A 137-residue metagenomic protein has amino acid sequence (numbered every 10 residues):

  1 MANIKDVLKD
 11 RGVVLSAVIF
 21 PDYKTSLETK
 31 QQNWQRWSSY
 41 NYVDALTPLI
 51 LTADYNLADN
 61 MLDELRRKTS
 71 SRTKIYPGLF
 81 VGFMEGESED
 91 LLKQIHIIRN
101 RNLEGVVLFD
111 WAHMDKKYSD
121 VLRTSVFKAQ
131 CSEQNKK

Functional and structural regions predicted by a protein language model:
M1-A2, P21-R36, N56-K68, D90-Q94: Alpha-helical scaffolding within the catalytic cores of extracellular/periplasmic polymer-degrading hydrolases
M1-K30, T73-M84: Aromatic-lined carbohydrate-recognition surfaces of secreted/lumenal glycan-active proteins
V7-K9, Q35-Y40: Short, conserved, surface-exposed binding loops centered on an aromatic residue
S39-N60, E64, T73-K137: Substrate-binding cleft of secreted/luminal carbohydrate-active enzymes
